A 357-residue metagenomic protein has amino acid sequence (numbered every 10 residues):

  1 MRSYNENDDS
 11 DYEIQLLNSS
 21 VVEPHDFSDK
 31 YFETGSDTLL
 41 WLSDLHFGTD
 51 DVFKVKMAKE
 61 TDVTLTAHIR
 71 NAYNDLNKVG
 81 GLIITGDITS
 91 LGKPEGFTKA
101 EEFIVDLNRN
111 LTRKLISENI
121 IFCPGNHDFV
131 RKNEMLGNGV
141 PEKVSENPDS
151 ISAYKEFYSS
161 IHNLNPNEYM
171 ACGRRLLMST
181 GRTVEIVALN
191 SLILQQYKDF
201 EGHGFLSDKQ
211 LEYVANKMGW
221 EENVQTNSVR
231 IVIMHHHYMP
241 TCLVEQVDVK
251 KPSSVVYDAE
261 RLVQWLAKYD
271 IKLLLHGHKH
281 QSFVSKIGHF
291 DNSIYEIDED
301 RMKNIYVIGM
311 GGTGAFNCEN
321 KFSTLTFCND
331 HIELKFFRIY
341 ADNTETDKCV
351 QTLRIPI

Functional and structural regions predicted by a protein language model:
R2-K99, L111-E118: N-terminal active-site segment of His-dependent metallophosphoesterases
E13-D26, A58-Y73, I161-L176, E201-E222 (+1 more regions): A Trp-anchored, charged/polar loop motif used as the substrate-binding/catalytic surface of acyl/ester-handling
K30-L40, C172-A188, I193, S228-V229 (+1 more regions): Beta-strand-turn-beta hairpins that frame and shape the catalytic cleft of phosphate-ester-processing enzymes
W41-S43, G80-D87, L115-N126, I231-H235 (+2 more regions): Active-site neighborhood of phospho(di)ester-bond hydrolases with catalytic His/Asp-centered motifs
G48-D51, T89-G92, F122-G137, Q195-Y197 (+3 more regions): Active-site environment of divalent metal-dependent phosphoester hydrolases
N74-K78, E185-V187, Y197-D291: His/acidic metal-ligating clusters that form di-metal
E101-Y213: Extended active-site neighborhood of metal-dependent phosphoesterases/phosphodiesterases
S282, K286-I357: Binuclear metal-dependent phosphoesterase catalytic core
